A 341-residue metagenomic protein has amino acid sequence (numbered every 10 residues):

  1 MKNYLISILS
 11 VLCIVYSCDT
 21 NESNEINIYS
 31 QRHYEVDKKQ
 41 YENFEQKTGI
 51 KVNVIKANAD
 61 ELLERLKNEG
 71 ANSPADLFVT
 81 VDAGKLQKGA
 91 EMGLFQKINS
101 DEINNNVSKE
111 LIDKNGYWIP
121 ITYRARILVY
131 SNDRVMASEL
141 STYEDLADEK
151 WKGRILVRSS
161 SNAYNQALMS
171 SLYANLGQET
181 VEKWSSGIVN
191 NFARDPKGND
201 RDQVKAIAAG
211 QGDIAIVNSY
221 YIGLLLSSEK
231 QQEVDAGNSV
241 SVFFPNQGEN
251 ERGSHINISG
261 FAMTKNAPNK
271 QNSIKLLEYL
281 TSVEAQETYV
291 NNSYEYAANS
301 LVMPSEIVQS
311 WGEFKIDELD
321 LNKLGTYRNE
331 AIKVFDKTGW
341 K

Functional and structural regions predicted by a protein language model:
M1-I26: Short, low-complexity disordered leader/linker segments with a strong preference for bacterial N-terminal type II
C18-K88, K341: Early extracytoplasmic/lumenal segment of secretory-pathway proteins
N27, S73-F78, Q96-L128, E144 (+1 more regions): A structural signal for short loop-to-beta-strand junctions that line the ligand-binding cleft of periplasmic/secreted
Y29-R32, K114-N115, Y130-N132, S138 (+3 more regions): Short beta-strand->loop
V129-R134, I256-N269, T288-N291: A bilobed periplasmic-binding-protein/Venus flytrap-type ligand-binding module shared by bacterial periplasmic
G153-S160, Y279-M303: Periplasmic-binding protein-like
S171, L176-P245: Ligand-binding pocket segment of bilobal, Venus flytrap-like solute-binding proteins
E179-V181, E295-K341: An extracytoplasmic/periplasmic, membrane-proximal ligand-sensing/linker region
